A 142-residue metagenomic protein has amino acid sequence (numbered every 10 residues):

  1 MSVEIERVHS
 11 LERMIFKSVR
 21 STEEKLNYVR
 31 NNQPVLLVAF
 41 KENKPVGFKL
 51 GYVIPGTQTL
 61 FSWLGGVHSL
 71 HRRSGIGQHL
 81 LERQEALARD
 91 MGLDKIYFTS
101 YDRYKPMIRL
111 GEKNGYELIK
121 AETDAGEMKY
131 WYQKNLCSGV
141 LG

Functional and structural regions predicted by a protein language model:
M1-T22, G142: Short amphipathic alpha-helix that is part of the acyltransferase structural core
I15-K41, L50: Active-site rim helix/loop that mediates acceptor-substrate recognition in acyltransferases
V38, K44-V53, T59-G66: Conserved beta-strand in the GNAT
V53-W63, R72, D124-M128: A conserved beta-turn-beta hairpin within the catalytic core of GNAT-like acetyltransferases that forms part
V67, R73-A86, K113: Conserved acetyl-CoA-binding loop-helix of GNAT-fold acetyltransferases
Q78, D90, D102-K120, M128: Conserved active-site alpha-helix within GNAT-family acetyltransferase domains
A88-S100: Conserved GNAT acetyl-CoA-binding A-motif
N114, A121-G142: C-terminal "cap" of GNAT-fold acetyltransferases
